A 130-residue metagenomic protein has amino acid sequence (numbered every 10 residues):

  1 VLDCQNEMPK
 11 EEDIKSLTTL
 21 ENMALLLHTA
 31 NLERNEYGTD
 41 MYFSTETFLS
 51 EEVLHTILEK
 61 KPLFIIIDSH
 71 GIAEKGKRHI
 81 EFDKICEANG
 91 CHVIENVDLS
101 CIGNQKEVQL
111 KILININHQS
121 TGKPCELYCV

Functional and structural regions predicted by a protein language model:
V1-V130: Active-/binding-site microenvironments in catalytic and ligand-binding cores
